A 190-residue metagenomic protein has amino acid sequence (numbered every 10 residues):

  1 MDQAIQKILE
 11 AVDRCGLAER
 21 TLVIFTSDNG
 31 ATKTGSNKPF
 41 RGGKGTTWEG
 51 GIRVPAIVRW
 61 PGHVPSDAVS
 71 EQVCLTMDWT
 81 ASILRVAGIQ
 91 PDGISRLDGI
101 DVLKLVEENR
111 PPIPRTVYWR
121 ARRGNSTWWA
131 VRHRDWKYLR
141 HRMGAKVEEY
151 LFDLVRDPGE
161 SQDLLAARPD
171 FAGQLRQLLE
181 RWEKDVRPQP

Functional and structural regions predicted by a protein language model:
D2, Q6-L9, D13, T80-L84 (+5 more regions): Non-transmembrane alpha-helical segments in soluble domains of secreted/periplasmic/extracellular proteins
Q3, E10-H63, L75: Histidine-centered active-site microenvironments of extracellular/periplasmic hydrolases and transferases
L17-V23, P111-P114, R134-W136, F171: Loop/turn elements at helix/coil->beta-strand transitions in domains of secreted/extracellular proteins
A31-S36, K44-E49, V64-A68, Q72 (+2 more regions): C-terminal cap/loop subdomain of S1 sulfatases and analogous C-terminal strand-loop tails that border
T34, Q162, G173: Alpha-helical elements of the RecA-like P-loop NTPase motor core of helicases
E71-L75, D163-D170: Short alpha-helix boundary/capping segments
D157: Intrinsically disordered, low-complexity polar regions and short flexible loop motifs
R168-P190: In a subset of proteins, long, contiguous C-terminal domains/tails are tracked
